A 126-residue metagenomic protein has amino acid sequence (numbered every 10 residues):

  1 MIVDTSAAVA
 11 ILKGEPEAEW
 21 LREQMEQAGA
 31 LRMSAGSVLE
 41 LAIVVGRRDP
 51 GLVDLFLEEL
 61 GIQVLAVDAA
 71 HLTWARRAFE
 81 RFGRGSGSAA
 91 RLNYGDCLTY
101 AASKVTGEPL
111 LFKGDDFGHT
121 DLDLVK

Functional and structural regions predicted by a protein language model:
M1-M33, I43-F56: Short, well-structured N-terminal submotif of metal-dependent ribonuclease cores
V3-D4, M33-S34, L92-N93, G114: Histidine- and aromatic-rich ligand-binding microenvironments
A8-V9, V38, L72, F117-G118: A generic structural signal for short hydrophobic patches within well-formed alpha-helices
A18, V38, P50, L72-R76: A general structural signal for well-ordered alpha-helical segments in protein cores
L65-P109: Active-site neighborhoods of divalent-metal-dependent phosphate/nucleic-acid chemistry enzymes
Y100-K126: Acidic, PIN/NYN-like endoribonuclease modules and their adjacent C-terminal/linker elements
